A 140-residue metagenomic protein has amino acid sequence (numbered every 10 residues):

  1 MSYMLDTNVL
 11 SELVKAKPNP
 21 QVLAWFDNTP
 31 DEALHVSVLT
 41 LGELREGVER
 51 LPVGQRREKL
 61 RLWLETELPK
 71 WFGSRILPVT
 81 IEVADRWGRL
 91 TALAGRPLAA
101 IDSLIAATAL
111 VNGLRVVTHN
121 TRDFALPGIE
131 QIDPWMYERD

Functional and structural regions predicted by a protein language model:
M1, A106, L110-D140: Acidic, PIN/NYN-like endoribonuclease modules and their adjacent C-terminal/linker elements
M1-V36, E49-T66, E138-D140: Short, well-structured N-terminal submotif of metal-dependent ribonuclease cores
M4, H35-V38, P78, T118: Short aromatic/basic micro-patch
D6-T7, V22, L44, W87 (+2 more regions): Generic structural signal for small/hydrophobic residues in well-ordered secondary structure, especially within
V9, T40, V83, I105 (+1 more regions): Alpha-helix capping/helix-boundary segments
E12-L13, W25, G47, R86-W87 (+2 more regions): Residues that scaffold the ATP/ADP-binding catalytic core of kinase and kinase-like folds
G42, V83-D85, Y137-D140: A short acidic, often aromatic-flanked loop/helix-cap motif at beta-alpha or helix-coil junctions that lines enzyme
E46-P52, K70-H119: Active-site neighborhoods of divalent-metal-dependent phosphate/nucleic-acid chemistry enzymes
